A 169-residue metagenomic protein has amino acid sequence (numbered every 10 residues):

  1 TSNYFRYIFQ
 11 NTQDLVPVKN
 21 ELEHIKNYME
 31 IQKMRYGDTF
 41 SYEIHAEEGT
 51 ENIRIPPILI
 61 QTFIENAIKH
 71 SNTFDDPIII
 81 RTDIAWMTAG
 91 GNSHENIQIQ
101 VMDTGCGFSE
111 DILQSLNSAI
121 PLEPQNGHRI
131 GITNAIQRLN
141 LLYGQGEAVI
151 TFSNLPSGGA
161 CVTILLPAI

Functional and structural regions predicted by a protein language model:
T1-V149, G159-C161: Two-component histidine phosphotransfer core
G107, A168-I169: Short, surface-exposed beta-strand-loop junctions and turns on beta-sheet-rich folds
A160-A168: Short C-terminal beta-strand
